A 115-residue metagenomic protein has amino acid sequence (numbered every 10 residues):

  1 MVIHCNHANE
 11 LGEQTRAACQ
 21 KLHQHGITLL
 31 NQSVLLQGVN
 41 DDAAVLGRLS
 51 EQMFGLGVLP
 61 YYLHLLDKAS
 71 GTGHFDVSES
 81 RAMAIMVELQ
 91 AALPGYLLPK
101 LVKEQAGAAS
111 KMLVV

Functional and structural regions predicted by a protein language model:
M1-F75, R81, I85-A92: Conserved AdoMet/S-adenosylmethionine-binding subsite of the radical SAM
M83-V115: C-terminal accessory regions of radical SAM enzymes
